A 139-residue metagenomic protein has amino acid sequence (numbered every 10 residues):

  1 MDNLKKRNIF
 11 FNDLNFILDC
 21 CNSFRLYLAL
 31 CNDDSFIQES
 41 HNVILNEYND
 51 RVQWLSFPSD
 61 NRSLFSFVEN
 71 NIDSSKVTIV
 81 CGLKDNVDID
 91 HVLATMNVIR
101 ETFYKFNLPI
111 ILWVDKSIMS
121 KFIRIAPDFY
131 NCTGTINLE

Functional and structural regions predicted by a protein language model:
M1-K76: Extended, compositionally biased accessory segments flanking or bridging domains
N8-N12, D90-E101: Short linear interaction motifs
L28-C31, W54-P58, T78-N86, I111-V114 (+1 more regions): Conserved beta-strand segments of the P-loop GTPase G domain that flank and frequently precede/overlap
D33-I37, P58-S63, L83-D90, S117-S120: Short acidic, S/G/P-rich loop/turn micro-motifs used as interaction or catalytic elements
V43-I44, H91-T95, I125-F129: Short, glycine/charged-enriched secondary-structure capping and boundary segments
N71-V92, M96, K105, P109-K116: Conserved P-loop NTPase "ATPase switch" module shared by AAA+ and STAND
E101-F106, D128: Arginine/glycine-rich "motif VI" loop of SF2 helicases in the C-terminal RecA-like domain
R124-E139: A short helix-turn-beta junction within AAA+ P-loop NTPase domains corresponding to the substrate/partner-engaging
